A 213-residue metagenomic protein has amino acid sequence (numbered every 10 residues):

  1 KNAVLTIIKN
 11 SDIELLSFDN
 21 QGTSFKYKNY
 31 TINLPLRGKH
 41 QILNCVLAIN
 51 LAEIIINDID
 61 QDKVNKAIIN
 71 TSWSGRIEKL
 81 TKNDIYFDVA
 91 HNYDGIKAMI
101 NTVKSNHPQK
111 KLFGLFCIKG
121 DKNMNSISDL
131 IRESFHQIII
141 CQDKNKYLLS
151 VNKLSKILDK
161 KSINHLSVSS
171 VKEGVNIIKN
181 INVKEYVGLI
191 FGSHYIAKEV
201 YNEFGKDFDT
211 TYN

Functional and structural regions predicted by a protein language model:
K1-N2, N20-G22, D84-I85, S128-V187: C-terminal helical cap/extension that packs against the catalytic core of soluble nucleotide-cofactor enzymes
K1-Y30: Extended acidic/charged loop-beta regions that coordinate divalent cations and stabilize anionic phosphate/carboxylate
A3-I7, K111-L112, Q137-I140, F208-N213: Short hydrophobic/aromatic-enriched beta-strand-loop microsegments
N10-D12, F116-K119, C141-Y147: Short, acidic/turn-prone active-site loops that include or flank metal/cofactor- and phosphate-binding residues
K28-Q137: Nucleotide phosphate-binding/pyrophosphate-handling subdomain across enzymes that bind or process nucleotide phosphates
L47, I181-I196: Short SAM/SAH-binding signature in class I
I96-K97, M124-S126, S150-V151, E199-N202: Short glycine-/acidic-enriched loop or helix-start segments at secondary-structure transitions that form or flank
H194-N213: Glycine/aspartate-rich loop-and-adjacent alpha/beta segment that forms the canonical ThDP
